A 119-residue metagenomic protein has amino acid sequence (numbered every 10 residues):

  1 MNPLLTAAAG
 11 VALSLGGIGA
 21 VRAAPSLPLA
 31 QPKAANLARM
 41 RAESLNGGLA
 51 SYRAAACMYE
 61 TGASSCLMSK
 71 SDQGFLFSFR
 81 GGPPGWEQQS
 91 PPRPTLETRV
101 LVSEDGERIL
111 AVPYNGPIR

Functional and structural regions predicted by a protein language model:
M1-A8: Bacterial N-terminal signal peptides that target proteins for export
A8-G16: Bacterial N-terminal signal peptides
A12, L27, C66-M68: Residues embedded in well-ordered secondary-structure elements
I18-A24: Sec/Tat signal peptide C-region and signal peptidase I cleavage site
A24-A30, R41-L45, F75, F79 (+1 more regions): Central antiparallel beta-sheet cores of small beta-barrel/beta-sandwich binding domains
A24-T61: Short, non-transmembrane alpha-helical segments in secretory-pathway proteins
A54-L101: Exposed beta-strand-loop-beta-strand "reactive/processing" segments of non-cytosolic proteins
R93-R119: A short, surface-exposed interaction/processing loop segment used at functional sites
